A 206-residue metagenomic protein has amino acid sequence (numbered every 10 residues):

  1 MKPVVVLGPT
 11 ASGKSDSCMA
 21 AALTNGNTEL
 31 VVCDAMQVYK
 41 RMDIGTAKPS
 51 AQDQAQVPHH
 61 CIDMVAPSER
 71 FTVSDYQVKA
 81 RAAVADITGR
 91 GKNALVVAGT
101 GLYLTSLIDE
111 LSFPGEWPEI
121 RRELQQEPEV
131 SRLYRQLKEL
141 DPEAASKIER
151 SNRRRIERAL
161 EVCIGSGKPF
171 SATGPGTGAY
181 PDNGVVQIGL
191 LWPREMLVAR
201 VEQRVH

Functional and structural regions predicted by a protein language model:
M1-H206: Phosphate/pyrophosphate-binding catalytic cores of soluble transferases and nucleic-acid-acting enzymes
